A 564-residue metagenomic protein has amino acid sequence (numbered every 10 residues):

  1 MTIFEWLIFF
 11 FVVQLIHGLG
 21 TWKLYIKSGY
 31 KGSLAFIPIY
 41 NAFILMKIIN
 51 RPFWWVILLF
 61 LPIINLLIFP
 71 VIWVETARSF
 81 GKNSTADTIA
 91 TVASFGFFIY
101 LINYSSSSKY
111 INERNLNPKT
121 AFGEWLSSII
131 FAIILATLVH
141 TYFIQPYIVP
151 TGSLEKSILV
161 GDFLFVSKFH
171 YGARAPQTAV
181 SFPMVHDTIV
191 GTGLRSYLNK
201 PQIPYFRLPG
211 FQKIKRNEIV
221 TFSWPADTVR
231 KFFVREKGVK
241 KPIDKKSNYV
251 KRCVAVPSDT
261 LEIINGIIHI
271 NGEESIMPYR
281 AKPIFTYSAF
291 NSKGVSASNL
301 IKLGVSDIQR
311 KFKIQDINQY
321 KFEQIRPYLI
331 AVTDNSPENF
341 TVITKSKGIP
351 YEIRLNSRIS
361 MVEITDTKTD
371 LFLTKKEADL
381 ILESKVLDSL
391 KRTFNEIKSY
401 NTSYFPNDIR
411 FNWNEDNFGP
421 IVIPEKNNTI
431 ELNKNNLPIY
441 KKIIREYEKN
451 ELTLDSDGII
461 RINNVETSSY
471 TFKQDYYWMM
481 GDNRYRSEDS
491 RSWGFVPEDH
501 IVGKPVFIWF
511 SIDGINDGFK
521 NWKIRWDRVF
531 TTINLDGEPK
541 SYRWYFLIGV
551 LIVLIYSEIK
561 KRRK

Functional and structural regions predicted by a protein language model:
M1-F9: Feature marks short, highly hydrophobic, charge-poor N-terminal signal-anchor/signal peptide-like helices that anchor
E5, H17-L24, S28, S33 (+12 more regions): Functionally constrained cores in energy, signaling, and assembly domains
F9, L61-N65, G123, S127 (+1 more regions): Alpha-helical transmembrane segments of integral membrane proteins, emphasizing hydrophobic/aromatic residues
F11-I111, F143: Membrane-cytosol interface at the C-terminal ends of transmembrane alpha helices in small multi-pass membrane proteins
R114-K564: Extended hydrophobic leader/signal-anchor segments used for secretion and membrane insertion
